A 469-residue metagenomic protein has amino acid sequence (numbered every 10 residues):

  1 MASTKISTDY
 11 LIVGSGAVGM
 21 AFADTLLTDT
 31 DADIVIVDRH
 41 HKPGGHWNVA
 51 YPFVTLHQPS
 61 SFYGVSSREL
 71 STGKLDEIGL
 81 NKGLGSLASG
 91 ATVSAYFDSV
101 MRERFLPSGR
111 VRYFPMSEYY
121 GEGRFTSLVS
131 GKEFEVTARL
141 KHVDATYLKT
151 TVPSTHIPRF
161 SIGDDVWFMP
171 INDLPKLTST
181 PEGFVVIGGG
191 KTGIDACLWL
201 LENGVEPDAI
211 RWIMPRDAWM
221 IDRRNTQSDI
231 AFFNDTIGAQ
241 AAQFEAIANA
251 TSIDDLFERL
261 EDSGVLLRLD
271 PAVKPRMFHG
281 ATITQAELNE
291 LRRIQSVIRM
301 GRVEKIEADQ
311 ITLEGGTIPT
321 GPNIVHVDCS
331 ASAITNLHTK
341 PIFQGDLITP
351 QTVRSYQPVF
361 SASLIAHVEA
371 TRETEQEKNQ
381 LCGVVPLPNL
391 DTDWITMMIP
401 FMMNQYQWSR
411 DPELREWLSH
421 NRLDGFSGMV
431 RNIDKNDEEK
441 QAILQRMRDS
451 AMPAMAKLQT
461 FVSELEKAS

Functional and structural regions predicted by a protein language model:
M1-Y10, T28-D33, T146-P175, Q459-A468: Extreme N-terminal leader/targeting segments of oxidoreductases
S7-I36, F184-N203: N-terminal Rossmann-like FAD-binding beta1-loop-alpha1 element of flavoenzymes
L11-V13, E135-T150, F184-I187, G321-A333: Short hydrophobic core segments
R39-Y96, I213-D270: Glycine-rich active-site loop/strand segments that organize a redox cofactor
E77-P153, G280, E287-L313, A451 (+1 more regions): Feature captures the FAD/FMN-dependent oxidoreductase FAD-binding
G83, S89, Y96, A145-G204 (+2 more regions): Glycine-rich dinucleotide-binding loop and its adjacent helix/turn
S263-G264, R268-T339, V430-S469: C-terminal catalytic lobe of FAD-dependent flavoproteins
V297-M300, E304-D437: Glycine-enriched catalytic-core subsegment of oxygenase/oxidase enzymes
